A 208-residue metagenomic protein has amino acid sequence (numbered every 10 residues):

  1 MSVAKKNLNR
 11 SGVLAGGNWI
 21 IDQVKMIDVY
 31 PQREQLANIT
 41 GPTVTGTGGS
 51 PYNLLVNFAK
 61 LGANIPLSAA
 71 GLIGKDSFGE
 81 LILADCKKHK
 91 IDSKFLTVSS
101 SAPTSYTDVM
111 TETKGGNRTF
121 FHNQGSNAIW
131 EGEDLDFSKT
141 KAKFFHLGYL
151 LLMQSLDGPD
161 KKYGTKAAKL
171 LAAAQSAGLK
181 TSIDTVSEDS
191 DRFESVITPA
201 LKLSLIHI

Functional and structural regions predicted by a protein language model:
M1-K88, M153: Glycine-rich phosphate/adenosyl-contacting loop at the front of the ribokinase-like
S2-V24, L83-V98, A102, V109-I206: Ribokinase/PfkB-type carbohydrate-kinase core domain
G49, N53, S77, P103 (+2 more regions): Conserved active-site and cofactor/substrate-binding residues in soluble primary-metabolism enzymes
